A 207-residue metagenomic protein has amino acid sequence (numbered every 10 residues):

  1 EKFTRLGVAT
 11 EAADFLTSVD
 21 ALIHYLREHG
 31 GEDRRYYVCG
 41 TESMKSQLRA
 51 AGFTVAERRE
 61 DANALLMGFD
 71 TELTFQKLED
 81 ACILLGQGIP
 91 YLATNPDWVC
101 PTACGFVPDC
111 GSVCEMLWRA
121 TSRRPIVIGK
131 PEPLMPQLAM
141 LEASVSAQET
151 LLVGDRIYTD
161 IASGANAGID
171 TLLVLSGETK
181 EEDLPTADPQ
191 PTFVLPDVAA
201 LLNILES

Functional and structural regions predicted by a protein language model:
E1-S207: Asp-based, Mg2+/Mn2+-dependent phosphohydrolase catalytic module
